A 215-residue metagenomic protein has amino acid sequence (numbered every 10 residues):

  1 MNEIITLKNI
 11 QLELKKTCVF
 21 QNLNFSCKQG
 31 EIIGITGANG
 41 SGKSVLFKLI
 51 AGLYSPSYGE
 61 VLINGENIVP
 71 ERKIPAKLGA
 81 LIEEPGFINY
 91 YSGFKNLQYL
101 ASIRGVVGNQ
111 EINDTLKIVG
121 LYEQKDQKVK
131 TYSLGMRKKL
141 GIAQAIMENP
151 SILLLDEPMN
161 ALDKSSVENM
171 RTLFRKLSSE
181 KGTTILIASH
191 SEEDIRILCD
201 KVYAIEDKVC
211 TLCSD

Functional and structural regions predicted by a protein language model:
I5-L7, F20: Conserved structural motif at the start of ABC-family nucleotide-binding domains
T36-A38: The feature captures the beta-strand-to-loop junction immediately N-terminal to the Walker
A51: Helix-to-loop junction immediately C-terminal to a conserved catalytic motif
G59-I74: Conserved ABC transporter NBD signature motif
Q98, N109-Q124: Conserved ABC ATPase "signature" region
L153-E157: Catalytic Walker B motif of ABC-type/P-loop ATPase nucleotide-binding domains
S189-H190: H-loop/switch region of ABC-family ATPase nucleotide-binding domains
